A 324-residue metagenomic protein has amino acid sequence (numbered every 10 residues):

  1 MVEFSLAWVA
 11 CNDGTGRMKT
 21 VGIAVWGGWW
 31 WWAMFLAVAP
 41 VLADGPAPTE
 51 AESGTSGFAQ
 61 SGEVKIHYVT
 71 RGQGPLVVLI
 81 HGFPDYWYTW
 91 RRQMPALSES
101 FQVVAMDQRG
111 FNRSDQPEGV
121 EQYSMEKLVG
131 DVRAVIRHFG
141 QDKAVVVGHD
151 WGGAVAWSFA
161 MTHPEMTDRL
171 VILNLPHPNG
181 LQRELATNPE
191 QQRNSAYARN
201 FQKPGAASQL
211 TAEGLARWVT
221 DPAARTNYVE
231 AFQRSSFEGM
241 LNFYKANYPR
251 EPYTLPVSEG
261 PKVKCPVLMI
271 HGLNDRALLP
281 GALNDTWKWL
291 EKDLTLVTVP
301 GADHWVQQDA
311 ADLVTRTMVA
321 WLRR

Functional and structural regions predicted by a protein language model:
V2-F4: Extreme N-terminal basic, low-complexity initiation segments that serve as generic localization/processing leaders
M18-A24: Positively charged n-region of N-terminal signal peptides that target proteins for export
G27-P40: Bacterial N-terminal signal peptides
G45-S53, V64-I66, L76, V104 (+4 more regions): Flexible "cap/lid" subdomain of the alpha/beta-hydrolase fold that forms the substrate-access gate
G57-G72: Mature N-terminal segment immediately following signal peptide/propeptide cleavage in secreted/periplasmic
T70-R113: Conserved HGGG/HGGXW glycine-rich cap/lid loop of the alpha/beta-hydrolase fold
A302-A310: Catalytic histidine-centered segment of alpha/beta-hydrolase-like enzymes
